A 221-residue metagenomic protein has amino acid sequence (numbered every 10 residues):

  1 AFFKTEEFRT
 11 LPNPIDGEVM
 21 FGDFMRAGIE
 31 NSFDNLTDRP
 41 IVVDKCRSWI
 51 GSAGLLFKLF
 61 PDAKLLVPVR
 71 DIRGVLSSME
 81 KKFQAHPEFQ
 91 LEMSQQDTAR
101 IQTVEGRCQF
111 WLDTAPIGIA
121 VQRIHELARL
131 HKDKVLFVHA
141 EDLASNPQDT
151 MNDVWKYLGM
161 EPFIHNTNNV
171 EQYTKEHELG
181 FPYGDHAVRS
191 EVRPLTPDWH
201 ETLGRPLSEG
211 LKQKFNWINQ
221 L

Functional and structural regions predicted by a protein language model:
A1-I50, A85-C108, V192-T202, K214-F215: PAPS-dependent sulfation machinery
K45-S48, L56-K82: Conserved phosphate-donor/acceptor-positioning beta-strand/loop module used by diverse small-molecule
C46-R47, H139-E141: Short, well-ordered beta-to-alpha junction loops that form the rim of enzyme active sites and present histidine/acidic
I50-S52, R73-S78, A144-Q148, T174: Short catalytic/ligand-binding loop motif for oxyanion handling, primarily in non-cytosolic enzymes, centered on
A63, D133-V135: Short, conserved active-site loop motifs that form the nucleotide-linked donor/cofactor pocket
K82-H86, V154-Y157: Short, hinge-like loop/turn segments at secondary-structure boundaries
G106-T114, V121-H131, Q148-D149, D153-L221: PAPS-dependent sulfotransferases, especially Golgi type II membrane carbohydrate sulfotransferases
